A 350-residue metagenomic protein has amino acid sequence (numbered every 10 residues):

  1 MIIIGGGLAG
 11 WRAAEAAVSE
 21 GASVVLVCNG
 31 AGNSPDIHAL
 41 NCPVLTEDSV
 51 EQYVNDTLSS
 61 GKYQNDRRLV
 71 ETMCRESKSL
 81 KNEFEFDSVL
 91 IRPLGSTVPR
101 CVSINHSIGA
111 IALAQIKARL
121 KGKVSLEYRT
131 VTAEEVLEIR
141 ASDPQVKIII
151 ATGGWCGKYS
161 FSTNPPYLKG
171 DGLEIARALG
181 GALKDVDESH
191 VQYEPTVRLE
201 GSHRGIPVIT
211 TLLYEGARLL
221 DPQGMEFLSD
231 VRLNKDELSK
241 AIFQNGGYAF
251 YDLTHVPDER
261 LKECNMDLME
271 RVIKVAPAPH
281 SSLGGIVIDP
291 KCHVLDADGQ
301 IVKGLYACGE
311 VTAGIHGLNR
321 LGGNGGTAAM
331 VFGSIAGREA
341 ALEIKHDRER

Functional and structural regions predicted by a protein language model:
M1-A9, V25: Beta1/beta-strand and adjacent pyrophosphate-binding region of the FAD-binding site in flavoprotein oxidoreductases
A9, G32, M225: Conserved Rossmann-like nucleotide-cofactor binding loop
V18-H38: Glycine-rich FAD pyrophosphate-binding loop
N41-M73: Glycine-rich active-site loop/strand segments that organize a redox cofactor
S77-K147, A151-Y159, T196-R198: Conserved redox-cofactor binding core of oxidoreductases
K147-L199, G326, F332-I335, E339: Glycine-rich loop(s) and the adjacent beta-strand/alpha-helix scaffold that form part
L173-I175, L179-L268: An anion/pyrophosphate-binding glycine-rich loop and adjacent beta-alpha core in soluble alpha-beta enzymes
E263-N319: A glycine-rich dinucleotide-binding beta-alpha-beta segment and adjacent secondary-structure elements that constitute
